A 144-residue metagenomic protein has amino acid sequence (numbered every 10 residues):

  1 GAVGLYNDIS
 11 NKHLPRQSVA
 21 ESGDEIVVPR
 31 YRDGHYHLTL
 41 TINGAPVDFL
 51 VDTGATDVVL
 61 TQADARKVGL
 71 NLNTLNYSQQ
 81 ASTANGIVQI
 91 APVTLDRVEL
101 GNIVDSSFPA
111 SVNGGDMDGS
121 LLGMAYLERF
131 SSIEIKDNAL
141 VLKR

Functional and structural regions predicted by a protein language model:
G1-D48, T53-R144: Pepsin/retropepsin-fold aspartyl endopeptidases
